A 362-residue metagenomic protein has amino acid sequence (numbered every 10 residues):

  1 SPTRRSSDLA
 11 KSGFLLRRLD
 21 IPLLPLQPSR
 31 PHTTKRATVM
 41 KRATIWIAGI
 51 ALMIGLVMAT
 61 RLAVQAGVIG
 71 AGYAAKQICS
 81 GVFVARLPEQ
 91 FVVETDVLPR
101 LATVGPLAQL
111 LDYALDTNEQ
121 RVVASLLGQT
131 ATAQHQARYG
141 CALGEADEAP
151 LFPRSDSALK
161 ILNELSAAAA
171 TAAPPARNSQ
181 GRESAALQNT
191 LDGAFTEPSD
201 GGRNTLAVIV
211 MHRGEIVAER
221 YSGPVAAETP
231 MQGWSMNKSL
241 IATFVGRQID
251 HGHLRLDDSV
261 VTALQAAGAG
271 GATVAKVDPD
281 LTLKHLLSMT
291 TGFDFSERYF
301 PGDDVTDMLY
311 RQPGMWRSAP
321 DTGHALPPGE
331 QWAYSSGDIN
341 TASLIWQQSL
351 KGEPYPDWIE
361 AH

Functional and structural regions predicted by a protein language model:
S1-S6: Short, small-residue-biased leader/transition segments that mark boundaries at the very start of proteins
R17-P28, T34-R36: Short, positively charged and aromatic/hydrophobic N-terminal segments
W46-T60: Hydrophobic membrane-insertion alpha-helices, especially the h-region of bacterial N-terminal signal peptides
Q65-V82, L87: Alpha-helical transmembrane signal-anchor/signal-peptide segments
V123-D200: Non-catalytic propeptide/linker segments at domain boundaries
N189-V225, H362: A short, well-structured edge-of-sheet supersecondary motif
G214, Q232-D257, L286, A342-W346: Active-site SXXK
S259-Q265, T273-H362: Active-site-adjacent helix/loop patches that line small-molecule binding or acyl-intermediate pockets
